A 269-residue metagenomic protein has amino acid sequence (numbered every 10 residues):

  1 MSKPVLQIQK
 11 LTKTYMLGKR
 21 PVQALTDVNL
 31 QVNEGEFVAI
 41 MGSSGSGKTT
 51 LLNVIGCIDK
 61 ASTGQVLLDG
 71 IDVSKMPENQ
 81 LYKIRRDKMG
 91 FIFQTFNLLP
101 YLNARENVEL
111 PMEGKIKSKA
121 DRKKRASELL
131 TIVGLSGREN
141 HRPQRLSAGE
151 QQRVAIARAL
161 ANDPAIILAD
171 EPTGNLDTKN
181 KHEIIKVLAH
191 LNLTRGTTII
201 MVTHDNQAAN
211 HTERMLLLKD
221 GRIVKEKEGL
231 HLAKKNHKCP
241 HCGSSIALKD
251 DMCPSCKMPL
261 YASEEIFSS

Functional and structural regions predicted by a protein language model:
K3, K234, L248: Flanking scaffold residues of small Cys/His-coordinated metal-binding clusters
P4-L6, L11-L218: ABC family nucleotide-binding domain
R222-H237: Conserved beta-strand-loop-alpha-helix hinge in the C-terminal portion of ABC ATPase nucleotide-binding domains
C239, C253-C256: Short cysteine-rich clusters marking metal-coordination/redox-active sites
P240-I246: Short Cys/His-rich zinc-binding micro-motifs
I246-K249, P254: Short, charged/small-residue-rich alpha-helical element at the C-terminal edge of ABC transporter nucleotide-binding
M258-F267: Short Cys/His-rich micro-motifs in 6-15 aa windows
